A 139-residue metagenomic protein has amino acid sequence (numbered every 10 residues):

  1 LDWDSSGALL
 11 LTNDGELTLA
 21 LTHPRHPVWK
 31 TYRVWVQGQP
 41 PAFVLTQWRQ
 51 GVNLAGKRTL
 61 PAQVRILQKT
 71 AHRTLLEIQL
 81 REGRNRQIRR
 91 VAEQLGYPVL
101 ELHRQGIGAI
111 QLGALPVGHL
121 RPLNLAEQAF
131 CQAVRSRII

Functional and structural regions predicted by a protein language model:
L1-I139: RNA pseudouridine synthases
